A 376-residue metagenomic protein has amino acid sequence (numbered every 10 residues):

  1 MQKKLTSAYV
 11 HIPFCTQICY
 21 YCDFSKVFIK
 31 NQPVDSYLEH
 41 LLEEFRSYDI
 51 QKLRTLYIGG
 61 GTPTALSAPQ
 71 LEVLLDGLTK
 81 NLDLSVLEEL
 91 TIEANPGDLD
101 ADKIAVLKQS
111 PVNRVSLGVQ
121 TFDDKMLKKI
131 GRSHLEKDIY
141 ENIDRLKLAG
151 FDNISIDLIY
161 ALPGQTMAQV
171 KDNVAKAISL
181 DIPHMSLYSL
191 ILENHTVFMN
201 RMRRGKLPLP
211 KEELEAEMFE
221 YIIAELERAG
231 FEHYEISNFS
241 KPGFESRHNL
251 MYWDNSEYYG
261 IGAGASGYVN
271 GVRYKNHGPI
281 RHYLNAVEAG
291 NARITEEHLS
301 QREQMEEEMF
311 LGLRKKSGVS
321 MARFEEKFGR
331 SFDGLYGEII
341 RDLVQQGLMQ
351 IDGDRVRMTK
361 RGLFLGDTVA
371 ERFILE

Functional and structural regions predicted by a protein language model:
K3-L5, K26-Y48, K52-R330: C-terminal scaffold of the Radical SAM
V10: Conserved N-terminal Rossmann-fold NAD(P)-binding element of oxidoreductases
P13-K26: Local cysteine-cluster metal-coordination motifs and their immediate loop/turn environment, predominantly Fe-S cluster
G329-V344: Short amphipathic alpha-helical interaction segments
V344-D354: A short, conserved structural fragment
R355-T359: Minor-groove-contacting beta-hairpin "wing" of winged helix-turn-helix DNA-binding domains
R361-E376: Short, amphipathic alpha-helical interaction segments positioned at domain boundaries
